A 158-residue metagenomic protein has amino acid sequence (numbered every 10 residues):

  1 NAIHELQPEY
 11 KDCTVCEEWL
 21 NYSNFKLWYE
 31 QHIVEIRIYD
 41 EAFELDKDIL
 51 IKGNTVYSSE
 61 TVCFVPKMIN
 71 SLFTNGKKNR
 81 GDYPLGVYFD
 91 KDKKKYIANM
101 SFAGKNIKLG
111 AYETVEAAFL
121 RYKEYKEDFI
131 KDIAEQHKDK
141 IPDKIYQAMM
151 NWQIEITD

Functional and structural regions predicted by a protein language model:
N1-A2, I97-I107: Active-site proximal helix-loop segment of RNase H-like, two-metal nucleases, encompassing DDE(D)
A2-I3, R37, I130, A134: Residue-level signal for secondary-structure boundary elements
E5-K95, N99-M100: Short, cationic Gly/His-enriched loop motifs
K11-C16, K105-E116: A short, exposed loop/beta-hairpin motif centered on an aromatic-Gly-Thr core
F25, V87, A98, Y112-K126: An aromatic-rich alpha-helical recognition segment common to small helix-rich domains
W28-H32, Y125-D128, D132: Structured segments of extracytoplasmic/periplasmic soluble domains in secreted or envelope-associated proteins
F129-D158: Extended, polar beta-sheet/loop recognition surfaces of beta-rich domains that mediate binding to diverse ligands
